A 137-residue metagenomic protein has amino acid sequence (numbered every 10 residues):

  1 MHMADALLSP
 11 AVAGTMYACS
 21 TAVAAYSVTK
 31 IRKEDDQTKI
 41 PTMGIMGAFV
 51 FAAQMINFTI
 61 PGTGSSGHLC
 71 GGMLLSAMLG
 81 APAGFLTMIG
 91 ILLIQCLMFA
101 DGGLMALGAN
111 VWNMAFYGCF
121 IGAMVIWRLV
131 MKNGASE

Functional and structural regions predicted by a protein language model:
H2-A6, P10, S20-L74: Hydrophobic transmembrane alpha-helices
S9-C19, A109-F116: Structural signature of hydrophobic alpha-helical transmembrane segments
A25, M46-F49, I91, G122 (+1 more regions): Predominant activation on well-ordered alpha-helical scaffold segments within soluble catalytic domains
D36-I45, L86-G90, A109-N113, E137: Cytoplasmic-side transmembrane-helix entry/capping segments in multi-pass membrane proteins
Q54, F58-G118: Alpha-helical membrane segments and adjacent membrane-interface helices in multi-pass membrane proteins
M114-E137: Short helix-perturbing small/polar motifs within transmembrane alpha-helices
